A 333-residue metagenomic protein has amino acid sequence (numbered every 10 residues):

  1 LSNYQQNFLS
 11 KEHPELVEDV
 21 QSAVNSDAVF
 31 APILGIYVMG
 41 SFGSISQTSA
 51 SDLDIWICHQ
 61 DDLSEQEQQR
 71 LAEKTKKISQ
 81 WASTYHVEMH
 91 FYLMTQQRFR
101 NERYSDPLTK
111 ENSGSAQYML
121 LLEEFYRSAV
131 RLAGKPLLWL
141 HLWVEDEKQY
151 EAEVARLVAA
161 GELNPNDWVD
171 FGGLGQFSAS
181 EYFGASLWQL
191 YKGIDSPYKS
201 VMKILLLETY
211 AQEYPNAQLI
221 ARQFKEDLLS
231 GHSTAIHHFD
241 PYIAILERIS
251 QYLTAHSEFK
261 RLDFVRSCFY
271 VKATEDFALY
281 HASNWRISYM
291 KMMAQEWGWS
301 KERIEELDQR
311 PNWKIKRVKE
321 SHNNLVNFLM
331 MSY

Functional and structural regions predicted by a protein language model:
L1-E15, N101-T109, Y126-Y333: Nucleotidyltransferase catalytic cores
L1-G35, E67-E73: Helical scaffold of the NTase/Pol beta-like nucleotidyltransferase catalytic core
A23-D27, G35-Q47, I78-A82: Catalytic micro-motifs at enzyme active sites that drive phosphoryl/nucleotidyl and oxygen chemistry
F30, S49-A50, E65, Q69-A72 (+2 more regions): Conserved structured core elements
I45-Q69, E88-F91: Catalytic metal-binding acidic patch
R70, K74-H90: E2/UBC-UEV (E2-variant) core
V87-T109: Short, conserved secondary-structure transition motifs
T109-Y118: Acidic, Ser/Thr-rich peripheral helices and adjacent loops at domain boundaries
